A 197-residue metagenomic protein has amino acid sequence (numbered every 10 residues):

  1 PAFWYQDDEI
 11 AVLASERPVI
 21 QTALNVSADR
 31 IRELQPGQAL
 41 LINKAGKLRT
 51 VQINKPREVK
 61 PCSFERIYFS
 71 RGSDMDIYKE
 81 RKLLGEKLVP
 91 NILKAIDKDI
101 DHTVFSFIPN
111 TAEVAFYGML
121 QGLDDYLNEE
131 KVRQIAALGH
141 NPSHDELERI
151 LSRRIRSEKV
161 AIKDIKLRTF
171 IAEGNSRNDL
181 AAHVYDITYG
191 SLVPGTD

Functional and structural regions predicted by a protein language model:
P1-G195: N-terminal segments that mediate ammonia production and transfer in glutamine-dependent amidotransferase systems
